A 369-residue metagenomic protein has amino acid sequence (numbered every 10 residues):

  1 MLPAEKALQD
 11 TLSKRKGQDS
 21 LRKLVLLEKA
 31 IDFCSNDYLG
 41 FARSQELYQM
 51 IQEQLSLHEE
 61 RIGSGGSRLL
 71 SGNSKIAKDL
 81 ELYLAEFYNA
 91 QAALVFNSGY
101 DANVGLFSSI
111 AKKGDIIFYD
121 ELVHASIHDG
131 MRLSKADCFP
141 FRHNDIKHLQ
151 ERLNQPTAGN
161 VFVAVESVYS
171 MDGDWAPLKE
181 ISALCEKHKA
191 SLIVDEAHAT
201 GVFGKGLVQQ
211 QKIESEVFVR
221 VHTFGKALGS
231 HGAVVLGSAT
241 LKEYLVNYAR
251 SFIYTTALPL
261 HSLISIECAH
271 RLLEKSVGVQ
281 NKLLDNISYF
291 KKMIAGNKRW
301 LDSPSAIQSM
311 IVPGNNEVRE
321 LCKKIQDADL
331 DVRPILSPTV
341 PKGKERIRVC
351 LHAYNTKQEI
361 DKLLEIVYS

Functional and structural regions predicted by a protein language model:
L2-I62, A190: N-terminal "arm"/small-domain region of PLP-dependent enzymes with the aminotransferase-like
F41, K282-S288, A295-D329, L351-A353: Conserved PLP-binding catalytic core of the aspartate aminotransferase-like
F41-Q49, E53, L82, E86 (+2 more regions): PLP-dependent enzyme catalytic core of the Aspartate aminotransferase-like
S56-S98, I287: Conserved N-terminal alpha-helix of the aminotransferase class I/II PLP-enzyme fold
L106-A125: Conserved PLP-anchoring active-site segment centered on the Schiff-base-forming lysine
F139-V194: Active-site phosphate-binding strand-loop segment of PLP-dependent enzymes
K212-Y244: Active-site PLP attachment segment
A257-S276, K282, N286: Structural motif of enzymes handling amino- and sulfur-group chemistry
